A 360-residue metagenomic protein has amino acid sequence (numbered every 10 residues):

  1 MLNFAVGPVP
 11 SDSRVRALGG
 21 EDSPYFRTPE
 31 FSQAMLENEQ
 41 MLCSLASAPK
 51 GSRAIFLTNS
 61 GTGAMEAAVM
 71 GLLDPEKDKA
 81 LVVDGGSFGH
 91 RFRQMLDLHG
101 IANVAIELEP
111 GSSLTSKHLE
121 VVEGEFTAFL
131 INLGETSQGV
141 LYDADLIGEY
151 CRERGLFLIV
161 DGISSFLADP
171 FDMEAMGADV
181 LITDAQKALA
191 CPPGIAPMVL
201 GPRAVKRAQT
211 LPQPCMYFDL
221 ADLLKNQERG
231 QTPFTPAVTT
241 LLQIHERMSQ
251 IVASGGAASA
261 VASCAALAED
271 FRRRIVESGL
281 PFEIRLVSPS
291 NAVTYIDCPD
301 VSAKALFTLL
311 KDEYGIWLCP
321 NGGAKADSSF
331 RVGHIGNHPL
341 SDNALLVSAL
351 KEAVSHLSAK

Functional and structural regions predicted by a protein language model:
M1-P29: N-terminal "arm"/small-domain region of PLP-dependent enzymes with the aminotransferase-like
P10-S11, Q186-D270: Active-site C-terminal subdomain of aminotransferase-like
L18-A67, S87, R91, M95: Conserved N-terminal alpha-helix of the aminotransferase class I/II PLP-enzyme fold
E37-L45, M248-E283, L309: Conserved PLP-dependent catalytic core of the aminotransferase class-I/II
L73-G89: Conserved PLP-anchoring active-site segment centered on the Schiff-base-forming lysine
S113-L167: Active-site phosphate-binding strand-loop segment of PLP-dependent enzymes
P281-E313: Conserved PLP-binding catalytic core of the aspartate aminotransferase-like
A324, S328-K360: PLP-dependent enzyme catalytic core of the Aspartate aminotransferase-like
